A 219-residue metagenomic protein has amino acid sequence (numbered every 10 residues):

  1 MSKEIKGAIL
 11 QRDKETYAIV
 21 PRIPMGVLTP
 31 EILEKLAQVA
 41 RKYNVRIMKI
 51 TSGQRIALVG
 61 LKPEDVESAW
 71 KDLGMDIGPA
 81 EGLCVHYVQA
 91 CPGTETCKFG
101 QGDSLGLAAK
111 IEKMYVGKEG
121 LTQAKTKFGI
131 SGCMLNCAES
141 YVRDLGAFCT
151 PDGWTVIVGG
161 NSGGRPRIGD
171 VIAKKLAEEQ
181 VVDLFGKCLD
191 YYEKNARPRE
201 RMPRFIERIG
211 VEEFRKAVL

Functional and structural regions predicted by a protein language model:
M1, F185, I209-K216: Charge-rich, low-complexity segments
M1-I19, L28: Intrinsically disordered, low-complexity polar/charged tails and linkers
A8-D13, N44-I50, N161-S162: Short, flexible, solvent-exposed loop/turn segments with mixed acidic/basic and small polar residues
V20-P151: Small-residue-enriched alpha-helical segments and adjacent helix-cap loops that form tight helix-helix packing
S52, R199-R204: Short, surface-exposed loop/turn segments at secondary-structure junctions
K127-M134, R204-E212: A glycine-rich phosphate-binding loop feature that marks nucleotide/adenosyl-phosphate handling sites
G132, N136, Y141-R201, R215: Mobile "lid/hinge" segments at catalytic clefts and subdomain interfaces of large enzymes
